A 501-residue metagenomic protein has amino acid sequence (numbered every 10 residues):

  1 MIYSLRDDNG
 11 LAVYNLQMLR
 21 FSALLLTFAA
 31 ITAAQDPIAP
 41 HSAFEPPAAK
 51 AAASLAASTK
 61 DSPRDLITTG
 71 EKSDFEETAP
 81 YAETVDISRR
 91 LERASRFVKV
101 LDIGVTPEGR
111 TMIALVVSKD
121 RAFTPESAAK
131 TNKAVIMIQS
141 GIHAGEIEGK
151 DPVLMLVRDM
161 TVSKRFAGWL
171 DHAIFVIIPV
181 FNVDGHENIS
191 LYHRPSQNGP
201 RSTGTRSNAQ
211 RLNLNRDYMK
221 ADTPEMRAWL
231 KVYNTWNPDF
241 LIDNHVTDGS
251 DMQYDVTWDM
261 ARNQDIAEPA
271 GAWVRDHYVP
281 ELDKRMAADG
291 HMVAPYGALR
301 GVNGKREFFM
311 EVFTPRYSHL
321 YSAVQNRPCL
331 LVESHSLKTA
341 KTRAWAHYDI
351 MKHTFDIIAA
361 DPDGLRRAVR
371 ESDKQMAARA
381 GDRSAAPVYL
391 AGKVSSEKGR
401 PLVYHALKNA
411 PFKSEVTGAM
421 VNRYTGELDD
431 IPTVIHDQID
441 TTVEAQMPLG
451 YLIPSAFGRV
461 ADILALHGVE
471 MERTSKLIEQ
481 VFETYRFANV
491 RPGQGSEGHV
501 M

Functional and structural regions predicted by a protein language model:
I2-L5, Y14-N15, L19, Q35-M501: Structured catalytic-domain cores with a bias toward divalent-metal coordination
D7-N9: Acidic/polar hotspots within intrinsically disordered regions
L19-L26: Sec-dependent signal peptide hydrophobic core
A29-I31: N-terminal signal peptide c-region/cleavage motif recognized by signal peptidases
